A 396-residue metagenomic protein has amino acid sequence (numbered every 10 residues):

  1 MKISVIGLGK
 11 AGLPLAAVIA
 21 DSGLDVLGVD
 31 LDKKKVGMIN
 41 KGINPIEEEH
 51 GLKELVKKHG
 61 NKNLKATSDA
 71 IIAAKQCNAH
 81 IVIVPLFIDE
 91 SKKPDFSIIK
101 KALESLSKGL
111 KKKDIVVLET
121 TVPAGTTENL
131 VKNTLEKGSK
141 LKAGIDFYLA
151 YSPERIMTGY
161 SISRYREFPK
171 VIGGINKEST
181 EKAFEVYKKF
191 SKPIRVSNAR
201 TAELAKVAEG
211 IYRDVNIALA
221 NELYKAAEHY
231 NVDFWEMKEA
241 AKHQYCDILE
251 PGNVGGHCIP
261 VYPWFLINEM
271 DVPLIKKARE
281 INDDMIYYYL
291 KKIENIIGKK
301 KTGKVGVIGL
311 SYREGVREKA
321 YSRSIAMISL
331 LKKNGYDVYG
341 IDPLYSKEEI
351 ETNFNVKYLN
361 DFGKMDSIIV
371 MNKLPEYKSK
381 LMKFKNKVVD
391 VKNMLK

Functional and structural regions predicted by a protein language model:
M1-K396: Structural/interface elements that position substrates and couple domains in central-metabolism enzymes
